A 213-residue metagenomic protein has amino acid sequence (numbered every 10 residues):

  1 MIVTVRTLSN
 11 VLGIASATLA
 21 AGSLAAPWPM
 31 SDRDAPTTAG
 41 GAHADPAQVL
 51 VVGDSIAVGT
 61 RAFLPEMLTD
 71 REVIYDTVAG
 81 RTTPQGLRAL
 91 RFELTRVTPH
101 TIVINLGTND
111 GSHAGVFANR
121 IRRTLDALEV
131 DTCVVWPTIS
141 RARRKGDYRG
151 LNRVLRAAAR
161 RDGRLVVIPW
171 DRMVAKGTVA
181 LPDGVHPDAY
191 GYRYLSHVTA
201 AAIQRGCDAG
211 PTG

Functional and structural regions predicted by a protein language model:
M1-P29: Secretory targeting and sorting signals
V3-R6, A17, P36-T37, D76 (+1 more regions): Intrinsically disordered/low-complexity terminal segments and short unstructured peptides
L12, A21, A39-G40, Q85 (+2 more regions): Feature targets compositionally biased, intrinsically disordered low-complexity regions with long contiguous runs
I14-T18, D45, P99, D183: A residue-level detector for conformationally permissive "hinge/kink" positions
A25-T98: Serine-esterase "nucleophile elbow" of acetyl-processing enzymes
D70-E72, L87-G213: Alpha-helical cap/lid subdomain in secreted, periplasmic, or secretory-pathway luminal O-acyl-processing enzymes
